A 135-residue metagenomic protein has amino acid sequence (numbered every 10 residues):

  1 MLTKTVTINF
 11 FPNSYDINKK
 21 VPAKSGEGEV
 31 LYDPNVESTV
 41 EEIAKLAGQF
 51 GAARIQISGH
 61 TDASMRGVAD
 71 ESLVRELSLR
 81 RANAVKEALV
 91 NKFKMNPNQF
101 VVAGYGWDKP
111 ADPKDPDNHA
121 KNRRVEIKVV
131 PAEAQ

Functional and structural regions predicted by a protein language model:
M1-I55, N91, N98, P116 (+1 more regions): Periplasmic peptidoglycan-binding/tethering modules of Gram-negative envelope proteins
K24, F50, H60-Q135: Periplasmic OmpA-like peptidoglycan-binding domain that tethers envelope proteins to the cell wall
